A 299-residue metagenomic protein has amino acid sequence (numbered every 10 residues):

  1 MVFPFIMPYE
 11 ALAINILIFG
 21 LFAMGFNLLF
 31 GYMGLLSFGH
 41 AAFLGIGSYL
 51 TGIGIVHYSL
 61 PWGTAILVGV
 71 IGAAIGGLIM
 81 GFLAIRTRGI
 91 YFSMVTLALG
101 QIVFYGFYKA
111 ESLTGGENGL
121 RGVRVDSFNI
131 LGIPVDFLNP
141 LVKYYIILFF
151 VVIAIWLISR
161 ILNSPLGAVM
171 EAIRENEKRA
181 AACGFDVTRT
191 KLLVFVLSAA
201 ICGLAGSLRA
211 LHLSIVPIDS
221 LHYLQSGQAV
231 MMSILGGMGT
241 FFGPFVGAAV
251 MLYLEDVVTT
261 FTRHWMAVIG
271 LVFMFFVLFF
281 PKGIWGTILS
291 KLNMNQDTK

Functional and structural regions predicted by a protein language model:
M7-Y58, F82-T96, A172, E177-A182 (+1 more regions): Single transmembrane alpha-helix segments in multi-pass membrane proteins
L12-A13, L17, A42, G63-I71 (+6 more regions): Hydrophobic alpha-helical transmembrane segments
F19, S48-Y49, V70-A74, L97-I102 (+8 more regions): Residue-level recognition of pore/gate-forming positions within transmembrane alpha-helices of multi-pass
Y58-Q101, V246-G247: Alpha-helical transmembrane segments within multi-pass membrane transporters and channels
L67, K191-F279: Transmembrane alpha-helical segments in multi-pass inner-membrane proteins
L99-D136, G167, T262, W285-T287: Extracellular/periplasmic helix-loop junction at the C-terminal end of a transmembrane helix in multi-pass membrane
G119, E175-K178, A182-T190, V258-K299: Cytosolic-side transmembrane-helix boundaries in multi-pass membrane proteins
L138-P217: Helix-loop-helix "hairpin" substructures at the membrane interface of multi-pass membrane proteins
